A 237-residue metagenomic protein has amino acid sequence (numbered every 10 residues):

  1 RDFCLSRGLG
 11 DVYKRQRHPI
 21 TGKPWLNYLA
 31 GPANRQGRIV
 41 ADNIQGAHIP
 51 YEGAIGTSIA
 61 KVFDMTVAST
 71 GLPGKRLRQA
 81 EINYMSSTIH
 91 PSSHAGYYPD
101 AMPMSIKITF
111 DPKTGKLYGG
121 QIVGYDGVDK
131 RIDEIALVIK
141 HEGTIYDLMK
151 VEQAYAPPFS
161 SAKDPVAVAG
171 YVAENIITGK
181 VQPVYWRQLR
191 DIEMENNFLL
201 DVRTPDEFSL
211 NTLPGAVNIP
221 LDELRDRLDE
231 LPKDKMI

Functional and structural regions predicted by a protein language model:
D2-L9, Y13: Single conserved hydrophobic/aromatic residue that forms the stacking wall/gate of nucleotide- or nucleobase-binding
G8, A80, T212-P214: Short, structured coil segments at secondary-structure junctions
K14-D126, S161, P165-D191, N197: Mid-to-C-terminal Rossmann-like scaffold of FAD/NAD(P)H-dependent oxidoreductases
N83, T144-I145, M236: Residue-level detector of anion-binding/catalytic polar loops
D126-T144: A short, polar/charged loop-to-alpha-helix boundary motif
I145-V151: Catalytic P-loop NTP-binding/switch module of NTPases
D191-I237: Positively charged, proline/Ser/Thr-rich regional signature most characteristic of the Rhodanese/CDC25-like
